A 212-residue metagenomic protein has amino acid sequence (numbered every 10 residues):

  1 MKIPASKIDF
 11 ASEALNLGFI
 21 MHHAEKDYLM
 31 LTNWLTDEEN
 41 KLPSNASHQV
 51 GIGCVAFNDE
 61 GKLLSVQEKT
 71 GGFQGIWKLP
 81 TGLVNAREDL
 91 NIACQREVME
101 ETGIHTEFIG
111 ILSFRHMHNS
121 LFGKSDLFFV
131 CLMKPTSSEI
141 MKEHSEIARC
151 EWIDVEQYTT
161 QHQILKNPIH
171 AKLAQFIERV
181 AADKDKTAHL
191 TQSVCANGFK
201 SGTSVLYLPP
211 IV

Functional and structural regions predicted by a protein language model:
M1-I3: Conserved GNAT acetyl-CoA-binding A-motif
F10-G53: Acidic, metal-coordinating catalytic segment for phosphate/diphosphate chemistry, firing primarily on the Nudix
D27-L29, V50, S125-C131, S204-V205: Short beta-strand micro-motifs in enzyme catalytic cores
N33, N58-E60, M117-I140, V155 (+1 more regions): Active-site-adjacent beta-strand/loop module that shapes the phosphate/pyrophosphate-binding cleft
L35-K78, T106-S113: N-terminal strand-loop-strand
K41-S47, I140-H144, H162-Q163: Short, charged, solvent-exposed linker or helix-capping segments at domain edges/interfaces that act as flexible hinges
G72-I76, A86, E143-V212: Nudix hydrolase/Nudix homology domain
K78-I111, C131-L132, T136-E139: The catalytic Nudix box helix
